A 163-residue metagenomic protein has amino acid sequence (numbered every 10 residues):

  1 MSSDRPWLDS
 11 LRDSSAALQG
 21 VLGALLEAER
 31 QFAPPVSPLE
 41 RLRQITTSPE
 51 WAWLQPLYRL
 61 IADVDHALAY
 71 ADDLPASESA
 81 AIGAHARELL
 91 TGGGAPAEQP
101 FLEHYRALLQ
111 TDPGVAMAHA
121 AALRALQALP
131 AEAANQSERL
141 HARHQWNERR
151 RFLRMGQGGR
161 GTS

Functional and structural regions predicted by a protein language model:
M1-S163: Surface-exposed peri-terminal alpha-helical interaction modules
